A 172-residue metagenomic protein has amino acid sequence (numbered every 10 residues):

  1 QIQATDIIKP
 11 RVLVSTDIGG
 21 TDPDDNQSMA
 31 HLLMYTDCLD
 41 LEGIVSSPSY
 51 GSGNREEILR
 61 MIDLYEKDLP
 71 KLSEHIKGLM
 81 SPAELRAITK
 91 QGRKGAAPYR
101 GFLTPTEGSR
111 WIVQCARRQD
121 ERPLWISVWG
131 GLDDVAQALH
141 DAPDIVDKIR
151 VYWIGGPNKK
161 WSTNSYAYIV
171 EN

Functional and structural regions predicted by a protein language model:
I2-N172: N-terminal acidic, glycine/proline-rich low-complexity segments
